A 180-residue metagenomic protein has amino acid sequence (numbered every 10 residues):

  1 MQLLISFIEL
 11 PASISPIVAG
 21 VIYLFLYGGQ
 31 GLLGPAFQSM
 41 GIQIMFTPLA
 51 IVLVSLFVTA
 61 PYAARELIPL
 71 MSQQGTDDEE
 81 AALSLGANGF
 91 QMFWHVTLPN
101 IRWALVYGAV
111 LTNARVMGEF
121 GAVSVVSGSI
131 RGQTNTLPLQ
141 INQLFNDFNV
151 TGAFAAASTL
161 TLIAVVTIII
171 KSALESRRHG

Functional and structural regions predicted by a protein language model:
M1-S72, V96, N100-G121, L144 (+1 more regions): Membrane-water interface segments at the C-terminal ends of transmembrane alpha-helices in multi-pass inner-membrane
S6, D77, L137: Residues within the DNA-recognition helix of helix-turn-helix
L10, D77-L85, A153: Short hydrophobic faces within alpha-helices
F25, A122-F148: Glycine-rich helix-loop "coupling/hinge" segments at transmembrane-helix boundaries in multipass transporters
L67-E80, N88-G89: Membrane-helix/interface signature in polytopic inner-membrane proteins
D78, R178-G180: Short, Lys/Arg-enriched, Gly/Pro-containing loop segments at transmembrane-helix junctions of multi-pass membrane
L85-G86, P99: Glycine/proline-centered hinge or cleavage motifs at structural transition points of membrane proteins
Q91-F93: Core catalytic ATP-binding domain of two-component histidine kinases
